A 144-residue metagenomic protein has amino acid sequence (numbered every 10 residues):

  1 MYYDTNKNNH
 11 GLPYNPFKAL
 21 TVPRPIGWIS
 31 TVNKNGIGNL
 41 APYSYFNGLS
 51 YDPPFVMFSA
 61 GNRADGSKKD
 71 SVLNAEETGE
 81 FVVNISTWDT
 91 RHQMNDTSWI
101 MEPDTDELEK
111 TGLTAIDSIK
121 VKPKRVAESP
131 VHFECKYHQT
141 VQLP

Functional and structural regions predicted by a protein language model:
M1-N39, N47-P144: Active-site-proximal mixed secondary-structure blocks
